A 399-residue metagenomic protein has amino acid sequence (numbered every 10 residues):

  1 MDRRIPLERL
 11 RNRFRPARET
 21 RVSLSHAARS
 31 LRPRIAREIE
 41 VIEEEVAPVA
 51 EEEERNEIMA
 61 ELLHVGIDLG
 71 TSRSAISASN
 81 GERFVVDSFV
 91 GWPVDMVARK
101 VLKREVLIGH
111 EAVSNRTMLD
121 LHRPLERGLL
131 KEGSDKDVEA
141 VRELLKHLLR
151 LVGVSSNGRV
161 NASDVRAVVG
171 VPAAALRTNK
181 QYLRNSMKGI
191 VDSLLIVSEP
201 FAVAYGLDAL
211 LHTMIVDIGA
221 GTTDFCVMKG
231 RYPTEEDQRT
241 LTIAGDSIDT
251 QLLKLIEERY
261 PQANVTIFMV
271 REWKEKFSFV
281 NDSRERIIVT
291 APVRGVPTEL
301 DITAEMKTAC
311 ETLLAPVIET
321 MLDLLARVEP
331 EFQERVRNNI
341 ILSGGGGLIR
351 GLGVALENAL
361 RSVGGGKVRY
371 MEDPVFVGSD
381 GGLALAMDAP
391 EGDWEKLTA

Functional and structural regions predicted by a protein language model:
D2-T71, A75-V101, I108-I218, M228-I318 (+3 more regions): Nucleotide/phosphate-binding catalytic cleft detector across ATP-hydrolyzing and phosphate-transferring enzymes
T222-D224: Flexible glycine-/small-residue-enriched beta->alpha junction loops that bind anionic phosphate/pyrophosphate groups
V377-G378: Repeat-based blade/solenoid architectures
